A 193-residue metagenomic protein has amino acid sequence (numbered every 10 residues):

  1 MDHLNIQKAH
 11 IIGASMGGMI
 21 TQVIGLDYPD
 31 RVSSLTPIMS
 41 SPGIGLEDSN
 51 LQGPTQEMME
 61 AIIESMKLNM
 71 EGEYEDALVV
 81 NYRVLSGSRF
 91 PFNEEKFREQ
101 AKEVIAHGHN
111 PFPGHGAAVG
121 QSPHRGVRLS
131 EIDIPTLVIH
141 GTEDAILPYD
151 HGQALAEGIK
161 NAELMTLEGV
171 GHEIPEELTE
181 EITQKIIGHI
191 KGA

Functional and structural regions predicted by a protein language model:
M1-A9: Conserved acidic catalytic loop of the alpha/beta-hydrolase fold
A9, G13-S15: Conserved alpha/beta-hydrolase "nucleophile elbow" surrounding the catalytic nucleophile
G18-P29, L35: Short glycine-enriched nucleophile-adjacent loop and the immediately C-terminal alpha-helix near the catalytic center
S34-L68: Flexible "cap/lid" loop of the alpha/beta hydrolase fold
Q56-V127, E131-I134, A154: Alpha/beta-hydrolase
I132, V138-H140, D144: Short beta-strand/loop motif that positions the catalytic acidic residue of the alpha/beta-hydrolase fold
A145-H151: Conserved alpha/beta-hydrolase "acid-adjacent" motif
A162-A193: Catalytic active-site module of serine/aspartate enzymes centered on a nucleophile-bearing elbow/loop
